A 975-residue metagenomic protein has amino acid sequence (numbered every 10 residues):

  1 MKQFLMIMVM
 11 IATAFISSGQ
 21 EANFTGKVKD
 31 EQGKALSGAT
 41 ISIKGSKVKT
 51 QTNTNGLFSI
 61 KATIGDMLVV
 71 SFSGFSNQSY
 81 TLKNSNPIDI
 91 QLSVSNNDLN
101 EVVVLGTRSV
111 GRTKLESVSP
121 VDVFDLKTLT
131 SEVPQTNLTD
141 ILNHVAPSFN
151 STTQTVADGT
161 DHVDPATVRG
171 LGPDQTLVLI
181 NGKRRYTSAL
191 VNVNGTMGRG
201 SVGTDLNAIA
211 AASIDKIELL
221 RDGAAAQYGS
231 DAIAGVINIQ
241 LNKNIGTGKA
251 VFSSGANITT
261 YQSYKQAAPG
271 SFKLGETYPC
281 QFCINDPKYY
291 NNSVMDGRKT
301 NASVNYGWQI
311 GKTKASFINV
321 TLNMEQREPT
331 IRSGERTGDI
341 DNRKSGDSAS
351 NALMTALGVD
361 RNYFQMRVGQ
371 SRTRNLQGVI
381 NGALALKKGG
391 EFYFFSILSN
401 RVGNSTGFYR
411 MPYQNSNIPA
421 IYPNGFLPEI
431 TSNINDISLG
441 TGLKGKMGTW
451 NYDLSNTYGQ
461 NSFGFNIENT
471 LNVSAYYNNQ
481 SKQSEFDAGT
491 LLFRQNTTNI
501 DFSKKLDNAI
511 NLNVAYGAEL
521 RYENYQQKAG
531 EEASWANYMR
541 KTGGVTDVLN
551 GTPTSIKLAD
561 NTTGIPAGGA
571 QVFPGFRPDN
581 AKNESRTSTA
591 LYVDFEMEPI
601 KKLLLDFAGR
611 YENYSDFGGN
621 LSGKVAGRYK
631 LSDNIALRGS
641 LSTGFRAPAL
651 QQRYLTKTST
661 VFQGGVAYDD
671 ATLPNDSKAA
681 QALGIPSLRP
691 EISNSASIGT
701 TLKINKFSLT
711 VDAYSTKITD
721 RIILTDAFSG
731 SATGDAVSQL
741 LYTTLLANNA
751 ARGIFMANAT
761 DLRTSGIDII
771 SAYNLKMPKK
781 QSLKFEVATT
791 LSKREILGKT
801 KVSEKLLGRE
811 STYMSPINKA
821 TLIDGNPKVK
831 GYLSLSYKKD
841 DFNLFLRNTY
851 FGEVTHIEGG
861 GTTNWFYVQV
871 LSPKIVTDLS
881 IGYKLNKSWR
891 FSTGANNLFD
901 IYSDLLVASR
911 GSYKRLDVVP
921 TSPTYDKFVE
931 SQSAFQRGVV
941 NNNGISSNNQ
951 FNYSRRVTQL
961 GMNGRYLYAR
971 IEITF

Functional and structural regions predicted by a protein language model:
K27-K34, A39-K44, M67-F75, K83-S131: Short, acidic, small-residue-rich periplasmic hinge/interaction motif at the N-terminus of Gram-negative outer-membrane
F58-K61, R184-R221, G270: Short acidic/polar hinge/loop motifs at secondary-structure boundaries that mediate gating or recognition
K61, T139-A189: Extracytoplasmic beta-strand/coil segments of soluble accessory domains associated with Gram-negative outer-membrane
N86-Q91, L138-I141, V145, A166 (+5 more regions): N-terminal periplasmic accessory domains that precede and gate Gram-negative outer-membrane beta-barrel machines
I245-K265, K288, N342-T355, V359 (+10 more regions): Surface-exposed extracellular loop regions of Gram-negative outer-membrane beta-barrel proteins
F426-T441, G445-K446, Y458, T470-L604 (+2 more regions): Outer-membrane beta-barrel transmembrane domain signature of Gram-negative proteins, especially the mid-to-C-terminal
A713-T719, T725-E858: Gram-negative outer-membrane beta-barrel transporters
I718, K793, T849-G860, Y883-F975: C-terminal beta-signal and adjacent terminal beta-strands/loops of Gram-negative outer-membrane beta-barrel proteins
